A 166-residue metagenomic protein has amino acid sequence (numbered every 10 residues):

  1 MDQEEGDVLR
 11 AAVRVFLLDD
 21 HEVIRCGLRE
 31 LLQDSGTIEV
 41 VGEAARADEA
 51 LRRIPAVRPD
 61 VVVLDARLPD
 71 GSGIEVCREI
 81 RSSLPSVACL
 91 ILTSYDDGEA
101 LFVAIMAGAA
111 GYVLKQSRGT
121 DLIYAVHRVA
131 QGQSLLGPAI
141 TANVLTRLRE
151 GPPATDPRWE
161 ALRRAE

Functional and structural regions predicted by a protein language model:
L18-D19, A44, V62: Conserved sequence signature across two-component system core domains
D20, L92-D96, K115-S117: Conserved active-site segment of CheY-like receiver
I24, P69: The feature encodes the CheY-like receiver
T37-R46, R53: Short hydrophobic/Thr-rich beta-strand motif most characteristic of the beta2 strand and flanking loop of CheY-like
R46-E49, S72-E75: Acidic catalytic/metal-coordinating carboxylates
D65-A66, T93: Active-site residues of response regulator receiver
I74-S86: Short amphipathic alpha-helix used as the core "switch/output" element in two-component signaling
E99-M106, A110-A165: Short, flexible helix-to-coil linker/hinge segments that flank and couple to helix-turn-helix
